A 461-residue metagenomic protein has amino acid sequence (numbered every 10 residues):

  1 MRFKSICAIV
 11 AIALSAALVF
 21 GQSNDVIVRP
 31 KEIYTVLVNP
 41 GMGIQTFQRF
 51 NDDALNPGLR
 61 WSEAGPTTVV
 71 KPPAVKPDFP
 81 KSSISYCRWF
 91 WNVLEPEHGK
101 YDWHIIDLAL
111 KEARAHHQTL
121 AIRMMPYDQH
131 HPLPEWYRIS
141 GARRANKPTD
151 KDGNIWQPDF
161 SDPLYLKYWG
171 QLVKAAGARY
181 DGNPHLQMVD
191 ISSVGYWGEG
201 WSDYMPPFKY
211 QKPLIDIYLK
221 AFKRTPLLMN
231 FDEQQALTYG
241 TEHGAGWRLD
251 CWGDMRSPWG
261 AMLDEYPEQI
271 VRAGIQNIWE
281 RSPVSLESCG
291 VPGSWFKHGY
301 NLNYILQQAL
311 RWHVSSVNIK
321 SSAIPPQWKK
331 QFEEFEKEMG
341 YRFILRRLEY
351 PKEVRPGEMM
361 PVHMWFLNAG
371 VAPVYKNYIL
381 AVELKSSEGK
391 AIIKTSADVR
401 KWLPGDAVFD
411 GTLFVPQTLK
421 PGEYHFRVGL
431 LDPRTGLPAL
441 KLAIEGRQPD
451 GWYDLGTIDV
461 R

Functional and structural regions predicted by a protein language model:
A8-A17: Bacterial N-terminal signal peptides
V19-G21: Boundary at the C-terminal end of the N-terminal hydrophobic targeting segment
N24-T67, K81-S83, R114, Q118 (+1 more regions): Catalytic-core regions of glycoside hydrolase
P72-T149, P207-L219: Aromatic-lined substrate-binding rim segments of carbohydrate-active enzymes
S85, A113, A176, V189 (+2 more regions): Conserved, mostly hydrophobic/aromatic
F90-W103, G153-Y168, G195-P207: The substrate-binding groove and active-site-proximal loops of carbohydrate-active enzymes, especially glycoside
A109-Q118, N146-M188, Y210-I217, A221: An active-site-proximal structural segment forming one wall of the substrate-binding cleft that immediately precedes
E336-R461: Extracellular/luminal regions of secreted and cell-surface proteins that mediate adhesion/ECM remodeling
